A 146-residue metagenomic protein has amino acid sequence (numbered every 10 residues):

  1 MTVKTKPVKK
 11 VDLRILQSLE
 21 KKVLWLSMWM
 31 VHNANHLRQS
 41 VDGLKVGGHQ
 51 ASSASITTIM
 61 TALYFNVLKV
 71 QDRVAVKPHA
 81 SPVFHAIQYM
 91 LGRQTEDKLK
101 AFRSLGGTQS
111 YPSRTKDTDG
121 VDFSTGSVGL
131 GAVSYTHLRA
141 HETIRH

Functional and structural regions predicted by a protein language model:
P7-K9: Long, well-ordered, tryptophan-enriched scaffold segments
V11-S27, V31-V41, G47-R139: Cofactor-binding active-site loop characterized by glycine-rich and histidine/acidic residues
E142-H146: Single conserved hydrophobic/aromatic residue that forms the stacking wall/gate of nucleotide- or nucleobase-binding
